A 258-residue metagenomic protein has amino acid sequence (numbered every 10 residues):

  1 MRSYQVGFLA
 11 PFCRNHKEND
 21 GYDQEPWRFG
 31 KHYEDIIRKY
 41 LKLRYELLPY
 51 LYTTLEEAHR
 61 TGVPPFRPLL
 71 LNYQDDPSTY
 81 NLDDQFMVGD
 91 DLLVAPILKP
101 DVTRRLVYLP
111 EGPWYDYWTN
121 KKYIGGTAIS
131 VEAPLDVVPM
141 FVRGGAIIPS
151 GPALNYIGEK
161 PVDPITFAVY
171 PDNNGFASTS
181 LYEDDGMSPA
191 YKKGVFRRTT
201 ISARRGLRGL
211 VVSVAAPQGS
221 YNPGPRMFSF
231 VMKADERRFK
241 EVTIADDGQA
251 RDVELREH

Functional and structural regions predicted by a protein language model:
M1-V137, V142-R143: Catalytic-domain carbohydrate-binding cleft regions of carbohydrate-active enzymes
D83-D84, R105, T199-I201, R251: Residue-level detector of beta-strand structural context in well-folded domains
D101, G126, A245-H258: Solvent-exposed, conformationally flexible loop/turn segments
V137-A250: Accessory, solvent-exposed terminal regions and/or long lumenal/extracellular loops of proteins
